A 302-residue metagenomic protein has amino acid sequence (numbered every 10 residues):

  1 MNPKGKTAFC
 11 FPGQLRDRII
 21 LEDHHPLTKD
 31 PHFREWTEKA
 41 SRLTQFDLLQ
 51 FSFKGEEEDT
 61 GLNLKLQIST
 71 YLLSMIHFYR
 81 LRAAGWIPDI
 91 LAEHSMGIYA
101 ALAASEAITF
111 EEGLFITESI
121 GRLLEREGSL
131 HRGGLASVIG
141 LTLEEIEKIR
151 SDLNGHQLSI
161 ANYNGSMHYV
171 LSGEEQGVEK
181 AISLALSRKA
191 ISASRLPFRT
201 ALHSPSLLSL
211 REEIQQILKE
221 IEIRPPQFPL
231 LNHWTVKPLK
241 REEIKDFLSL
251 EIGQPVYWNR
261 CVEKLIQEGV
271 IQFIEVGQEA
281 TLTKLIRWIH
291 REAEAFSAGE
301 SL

Functional and structural regions predicted by a protein language model:
M1-A8, A84-I87, R126-H131, L153 (+5 more regions): Flexible, low-complexity linker/loop segments at domain and module junctions
N2-A92, L171: Helix-rich "cap/lid" substructures immediately adjacent to catalytic or cofactor-binding pockets
G5-T7, I20, L73-I87, L91 (+1 more regions): Flexible, low-complexity segments
G13, A40, S74, G97 (+6 more regions): Conserved small-residue
Q14-D17, S95, Y99, E175 (+1 more regions): Gly/Ser/Thr-rich beta-alpha loop segments that engage phosphate groups in nucleotides
L15, L43-T44, S105-G253: Alpha/beta catalytic cores of group-transfer enzymes, especially the acyltransferase/condensing modules of polyketide
L21-H24, A104-S105, S183, L285-W288: Short amphipathic alpha-helical segments
Q67-S137: Gly/Ser-rich oxyanion-binding loop with an adjacent helix/lid that shapes the negatively charged ligand pocket
